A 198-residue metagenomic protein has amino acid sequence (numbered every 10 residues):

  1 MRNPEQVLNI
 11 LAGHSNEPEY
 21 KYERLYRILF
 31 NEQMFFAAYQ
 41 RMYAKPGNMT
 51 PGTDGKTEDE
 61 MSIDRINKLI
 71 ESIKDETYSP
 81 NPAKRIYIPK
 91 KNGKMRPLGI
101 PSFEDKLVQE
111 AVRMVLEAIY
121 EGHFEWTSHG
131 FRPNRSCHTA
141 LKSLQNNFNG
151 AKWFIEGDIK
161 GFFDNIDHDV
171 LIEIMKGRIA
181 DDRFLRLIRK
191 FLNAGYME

Functional and structural regions predicted by a protein language model:
M1-N67: Non-catalytic, polymerase-adjacent accessory regions of viral genome-replication enzymes
R2-N3, K21, K74, G99-R113 (+8 more regions): Duplex nucleic acid-engaging cores and interfaces of nucleic-acid transaction enzymes
R2-Q6, Y20, Q33-A37, D64 (+7 more regions): Generic recognition of stable, solvent-exposed alpha-helical segments in well-folded globular domains
G13, Y26-F30, T57-M61, G99-I100 (+3 more regions): A general boundary/transition motif marking the beginning of the first structured unit of a protein
H14-Y22, E32-F36, K45-T50, I73-N81 (+6 more regions): Short secondary-structure junctions and interdomain/linker hinges
M42, E71-K94, F103, L107-V115 (+3 more regions): Reverse-transcriptase-like RNA-dependent polymerase core
P46-D59, P80-L107, H123-R135, I155-E156 (+2 more regions): Short, conserved non-catalytic motifs in the polymerase core
I86, W126-T127, F131-R135, T139 (+1 more regions): Conserved polymerase palm-domain catalytic core
